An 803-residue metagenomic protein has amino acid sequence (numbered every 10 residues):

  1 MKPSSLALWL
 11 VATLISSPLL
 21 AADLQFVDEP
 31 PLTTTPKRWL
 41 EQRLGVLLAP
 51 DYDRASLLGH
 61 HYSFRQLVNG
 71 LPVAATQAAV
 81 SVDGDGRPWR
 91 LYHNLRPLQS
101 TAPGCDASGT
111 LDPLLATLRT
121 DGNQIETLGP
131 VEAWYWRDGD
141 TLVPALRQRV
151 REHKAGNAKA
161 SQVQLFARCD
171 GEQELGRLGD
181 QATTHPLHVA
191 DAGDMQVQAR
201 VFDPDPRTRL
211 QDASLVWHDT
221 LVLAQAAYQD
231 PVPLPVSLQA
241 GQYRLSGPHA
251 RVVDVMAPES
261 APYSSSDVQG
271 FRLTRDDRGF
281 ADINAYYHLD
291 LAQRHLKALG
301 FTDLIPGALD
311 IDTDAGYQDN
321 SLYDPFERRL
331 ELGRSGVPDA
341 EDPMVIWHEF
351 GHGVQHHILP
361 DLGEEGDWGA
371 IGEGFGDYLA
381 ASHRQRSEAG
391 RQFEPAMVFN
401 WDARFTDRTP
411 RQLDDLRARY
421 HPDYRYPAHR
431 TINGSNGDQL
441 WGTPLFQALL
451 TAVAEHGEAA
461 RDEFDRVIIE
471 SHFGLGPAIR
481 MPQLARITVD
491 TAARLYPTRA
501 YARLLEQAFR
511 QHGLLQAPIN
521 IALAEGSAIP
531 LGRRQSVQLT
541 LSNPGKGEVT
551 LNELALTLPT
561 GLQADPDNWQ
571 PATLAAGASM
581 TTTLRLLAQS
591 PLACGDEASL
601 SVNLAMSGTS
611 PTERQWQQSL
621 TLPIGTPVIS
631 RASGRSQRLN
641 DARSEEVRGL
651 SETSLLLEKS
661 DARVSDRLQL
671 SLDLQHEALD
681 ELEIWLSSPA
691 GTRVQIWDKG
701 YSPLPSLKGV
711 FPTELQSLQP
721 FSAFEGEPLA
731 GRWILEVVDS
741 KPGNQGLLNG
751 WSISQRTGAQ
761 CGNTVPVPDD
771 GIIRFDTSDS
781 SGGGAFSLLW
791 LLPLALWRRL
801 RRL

Functional and structural regions predicted by a protein language model:
M1-A7: Bacterial N-terminal signal peptides that target proteins for export
A12, S16-S17: N-terminal signal peptide c-region/cleavage motif recognized by signal peptidases
L20-I346, G353-F375, A381-A528, G532-A555 (+2 more regions): Zymogen propeptides/activation segments of proteases
D170, T560, G608-T612, S688-A690 (+2 more regions): Solvent-exposed strand-loop boundary residues in beta-sheet-rich modules
T621-D779: Loop and turn regions of beta-sandwich accessory domains that flank beta-strands and are enriched in small/polar
S778-L788: Juxtamembrane/start-of-transmembrane alpha-helix segments at the extracytoplasmic/lumenal side of membrane anchors
S787-L803: A cross-kingdom C-terminal cell-surface attachment/processing module
